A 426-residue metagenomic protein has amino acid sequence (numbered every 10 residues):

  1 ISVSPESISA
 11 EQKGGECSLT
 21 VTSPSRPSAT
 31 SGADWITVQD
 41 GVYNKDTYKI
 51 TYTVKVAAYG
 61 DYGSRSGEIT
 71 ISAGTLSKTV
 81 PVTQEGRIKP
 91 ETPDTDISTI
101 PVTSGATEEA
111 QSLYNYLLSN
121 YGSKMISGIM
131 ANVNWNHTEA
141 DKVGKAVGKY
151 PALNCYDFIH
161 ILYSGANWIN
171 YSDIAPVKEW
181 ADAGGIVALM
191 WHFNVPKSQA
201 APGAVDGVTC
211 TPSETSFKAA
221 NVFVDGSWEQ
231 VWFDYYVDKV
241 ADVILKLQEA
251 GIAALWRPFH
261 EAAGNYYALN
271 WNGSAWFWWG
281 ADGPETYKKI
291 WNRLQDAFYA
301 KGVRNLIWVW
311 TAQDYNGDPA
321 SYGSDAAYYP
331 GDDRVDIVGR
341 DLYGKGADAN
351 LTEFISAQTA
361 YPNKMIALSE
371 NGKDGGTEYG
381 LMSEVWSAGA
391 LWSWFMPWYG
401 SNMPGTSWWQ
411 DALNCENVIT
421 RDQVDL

Functional and structural regions predicted by a protein language model:
S4-A29: Solvent-exposed, low-complexity, repeat-rich "mucin-like" stalks and linkers
S23-T51: Surface-exposed binding patches on compact interaction domains or structured appendages
Y52, Y62-G74: A short beta-strand micro-motif common to beta-rich folds, especially ectodomain repeats
R87-Y171, S383: N-terminal module-boundary/linker segments of secreted carbohydrate-active enzymes
M125-A131, K364-L426: Substrate-binding cleft of secreted/luminal carbohydrate-active enzymes
G128-M130, R257-H260, W291-G323, K364-G376: Aromatic-lined carbohydrate-recognition surfaces of secreted/lumenal glycan-active proteins
Y163-D296, A300-V303: Substrate-binding cleft of extracellular glycoside hydrolase catalytic domains
D325-A347, W398: Aromatic- and acid-rich polysaccharide-binding/catalytic face of secreted or lumenal carbohydrate-active enzymes
